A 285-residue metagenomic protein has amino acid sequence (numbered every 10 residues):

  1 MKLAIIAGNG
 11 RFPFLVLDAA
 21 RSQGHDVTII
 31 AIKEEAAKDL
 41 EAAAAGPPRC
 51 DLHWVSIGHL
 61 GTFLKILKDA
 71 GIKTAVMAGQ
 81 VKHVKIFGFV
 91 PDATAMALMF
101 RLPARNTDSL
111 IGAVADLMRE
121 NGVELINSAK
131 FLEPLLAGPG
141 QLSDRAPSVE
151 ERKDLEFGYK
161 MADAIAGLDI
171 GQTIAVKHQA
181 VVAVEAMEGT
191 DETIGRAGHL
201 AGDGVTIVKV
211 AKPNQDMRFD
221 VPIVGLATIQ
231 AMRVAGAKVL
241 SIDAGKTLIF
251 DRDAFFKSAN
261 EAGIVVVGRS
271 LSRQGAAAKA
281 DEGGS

Functional and structural regions predicted by a protein language model:
M1-I32, G58: N-terminal basic/disordered segments at the start of proteins
M1-K2, Q23-D26, R49, A70-K73 (+6 more regions): Short coil/turn connectors at secondary-structure junctions
K2-F12, V184, D216-F219, K246-T247: Short, glycine-rich nucleotide/cofactor-binding loops
I5-A7, I29-I30, A75-A78, T107 (+6 more regions): General beta-strand structural signal in soluble alpha/beta enzymes
N9, Q80-H83, A180, K212-P213: Short glycine-rich anion-binding loops that position phosphate/pyrophosphate groups of nucleotides and phosphorylated
A20, D108, E124-I229: Conserved mixed alpha/beta catalytic, RNA-binding, or beta-rich assembly cores of soluble enzyme, regulatory
I32-I72, F89-M99, E192-S285: Feature captures the catalytic cores and cofactor-binding loops of soluble hydro-lyases/lyases that act on carboxylate
L60-L132: N-terminal glycine-rich phosphate/adenylate-binding segment common to multiple enzyme folds
